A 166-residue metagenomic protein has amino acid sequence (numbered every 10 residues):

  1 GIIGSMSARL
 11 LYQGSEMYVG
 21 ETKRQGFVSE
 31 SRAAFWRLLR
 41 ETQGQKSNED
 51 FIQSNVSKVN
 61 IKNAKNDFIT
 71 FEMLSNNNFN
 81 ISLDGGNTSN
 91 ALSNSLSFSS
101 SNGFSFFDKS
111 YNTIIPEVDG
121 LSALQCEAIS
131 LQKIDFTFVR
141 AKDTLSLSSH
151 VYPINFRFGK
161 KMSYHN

Functional and structural regions predicted by a protein language model:
G1-Q43: Aliphatic-rich helix starts adjacent to a transmembrane/signal segment
S47-N166: Cell-surface, membrane-associated systems
